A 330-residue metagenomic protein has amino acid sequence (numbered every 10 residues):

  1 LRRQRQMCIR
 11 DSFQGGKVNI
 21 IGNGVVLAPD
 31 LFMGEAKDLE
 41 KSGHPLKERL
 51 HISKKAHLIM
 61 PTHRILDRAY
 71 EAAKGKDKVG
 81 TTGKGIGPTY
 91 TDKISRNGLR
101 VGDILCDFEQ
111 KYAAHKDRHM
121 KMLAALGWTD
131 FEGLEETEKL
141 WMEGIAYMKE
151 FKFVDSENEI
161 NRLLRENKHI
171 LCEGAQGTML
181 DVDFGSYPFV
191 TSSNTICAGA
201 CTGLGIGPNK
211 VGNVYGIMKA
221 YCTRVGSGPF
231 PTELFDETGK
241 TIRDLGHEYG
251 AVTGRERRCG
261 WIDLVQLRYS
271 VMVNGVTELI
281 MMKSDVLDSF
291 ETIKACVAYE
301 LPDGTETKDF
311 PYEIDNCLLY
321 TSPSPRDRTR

Functional and structural regions predicted by a protein language model:
R2-Q6, R10-D38, A69: Generic N-terminal targeting/processing segments that precede catalytic cores or assembly contacts
Q4-D11, Y320-T329: Conserved small/polar residues in nucleotide/adenosyl-binding loops
G15-I21, T137-M148, E248-T253, R328: Short, basic, glycine/proline-bearing loop/turn elements
F32, D38-E159, I170: Internal alpha/beta core interface subdomains
T62-D67, I94-R96, D181-G185, V190-S192 (+2 more regions): Short acidic, glycine/serine/threonine-rich loops at helix termini
F108, Y187-Y215: Gly/Ser/Thr-rich active-site loops/lids in small-molecule metabolic enzymes that frequently grip phosphoryl groups
F151-D183, Y187-N194: Acidic catalytic cores of enzymes that act on phosphate-bearing nucleotides/polynucleotides
G203-L301, E306-L319: A glycine- and small/hydrophobic-rich beta-loop-beta segment that serves as a flexible "lid/hinge" or phosphate-binding
